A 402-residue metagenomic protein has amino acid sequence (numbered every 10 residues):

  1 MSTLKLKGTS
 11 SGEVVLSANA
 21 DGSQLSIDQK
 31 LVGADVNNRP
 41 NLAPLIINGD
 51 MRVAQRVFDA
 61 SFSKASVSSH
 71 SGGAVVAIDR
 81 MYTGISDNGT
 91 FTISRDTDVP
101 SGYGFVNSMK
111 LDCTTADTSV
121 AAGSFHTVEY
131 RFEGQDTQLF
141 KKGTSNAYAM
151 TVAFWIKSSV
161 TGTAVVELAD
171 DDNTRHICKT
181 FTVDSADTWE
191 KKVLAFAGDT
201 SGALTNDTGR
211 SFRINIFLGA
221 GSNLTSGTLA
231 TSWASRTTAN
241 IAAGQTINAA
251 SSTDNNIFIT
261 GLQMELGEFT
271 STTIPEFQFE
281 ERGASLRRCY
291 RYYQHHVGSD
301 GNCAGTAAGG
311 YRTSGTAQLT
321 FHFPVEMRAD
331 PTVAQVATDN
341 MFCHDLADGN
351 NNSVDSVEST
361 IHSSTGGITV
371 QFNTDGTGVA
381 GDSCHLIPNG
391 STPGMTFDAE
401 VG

Functional and structural regions predicted by a protein language model:
S2-G33: Beta-strand-rich receptor-binding modules of extracellular spikes/adhesins
L4, K30-G402: Extracellular and organelle-lumenal recognition/adhesion modules and their flexible linkers in secreted
